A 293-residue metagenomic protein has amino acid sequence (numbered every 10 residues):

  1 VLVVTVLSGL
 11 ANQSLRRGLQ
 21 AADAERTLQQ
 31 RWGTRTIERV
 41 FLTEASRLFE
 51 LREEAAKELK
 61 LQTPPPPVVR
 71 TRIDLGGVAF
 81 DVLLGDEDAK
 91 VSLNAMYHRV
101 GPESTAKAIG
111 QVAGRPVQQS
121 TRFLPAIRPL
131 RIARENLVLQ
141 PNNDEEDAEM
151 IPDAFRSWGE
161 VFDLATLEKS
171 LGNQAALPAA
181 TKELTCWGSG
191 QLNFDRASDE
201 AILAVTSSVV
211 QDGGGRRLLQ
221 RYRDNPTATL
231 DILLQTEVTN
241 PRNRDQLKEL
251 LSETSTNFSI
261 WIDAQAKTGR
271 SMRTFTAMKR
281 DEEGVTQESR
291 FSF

Functional and structural regions predicted by a protein language model:
V1-F293: Compositionally biased linear targeting/interaction segments
